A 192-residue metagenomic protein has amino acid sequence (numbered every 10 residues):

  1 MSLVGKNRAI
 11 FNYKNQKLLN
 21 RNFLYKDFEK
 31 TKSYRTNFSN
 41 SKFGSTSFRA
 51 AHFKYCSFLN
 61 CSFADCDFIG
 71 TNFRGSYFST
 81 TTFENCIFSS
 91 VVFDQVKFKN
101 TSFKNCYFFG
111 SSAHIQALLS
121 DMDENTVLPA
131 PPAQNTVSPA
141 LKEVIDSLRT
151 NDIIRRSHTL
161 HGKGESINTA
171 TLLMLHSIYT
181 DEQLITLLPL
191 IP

Functional and structural regions predicted by a protein language model:
M1-E143: Tandem repeat scaffolds
M1-V4, L188-P192: Short amphipathic alpha-helical segments
A133-L190: Charged/polar low-complexity intrinsically disordered segments, enriched in acidic residues
